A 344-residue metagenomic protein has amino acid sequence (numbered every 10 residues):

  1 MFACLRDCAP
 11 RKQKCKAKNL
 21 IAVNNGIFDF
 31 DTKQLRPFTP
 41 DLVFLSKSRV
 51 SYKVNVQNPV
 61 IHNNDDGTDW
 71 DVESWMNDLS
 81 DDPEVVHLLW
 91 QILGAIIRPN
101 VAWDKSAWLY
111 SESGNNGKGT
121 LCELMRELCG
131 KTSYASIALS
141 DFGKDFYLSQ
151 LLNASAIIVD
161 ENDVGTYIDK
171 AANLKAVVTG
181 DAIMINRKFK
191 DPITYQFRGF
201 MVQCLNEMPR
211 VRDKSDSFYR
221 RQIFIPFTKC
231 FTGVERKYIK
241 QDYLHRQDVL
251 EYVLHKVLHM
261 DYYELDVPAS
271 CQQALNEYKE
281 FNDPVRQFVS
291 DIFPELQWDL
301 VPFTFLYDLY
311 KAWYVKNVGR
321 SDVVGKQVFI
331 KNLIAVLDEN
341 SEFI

Functional and structural regions predicted by a protein language model:
M1-I344: Feature primarily recognizes SF3-like P-loop helicase cores of small DNA viruses
